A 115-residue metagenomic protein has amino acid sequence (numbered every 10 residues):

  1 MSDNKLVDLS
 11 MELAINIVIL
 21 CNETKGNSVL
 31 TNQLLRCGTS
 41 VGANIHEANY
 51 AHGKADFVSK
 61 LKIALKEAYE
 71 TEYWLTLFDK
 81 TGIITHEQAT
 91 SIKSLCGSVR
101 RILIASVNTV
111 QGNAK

Functional and structural regions predicted by a protein language model:
M1-K115: Amphipathic alpha-helical assembly/interaction segments
